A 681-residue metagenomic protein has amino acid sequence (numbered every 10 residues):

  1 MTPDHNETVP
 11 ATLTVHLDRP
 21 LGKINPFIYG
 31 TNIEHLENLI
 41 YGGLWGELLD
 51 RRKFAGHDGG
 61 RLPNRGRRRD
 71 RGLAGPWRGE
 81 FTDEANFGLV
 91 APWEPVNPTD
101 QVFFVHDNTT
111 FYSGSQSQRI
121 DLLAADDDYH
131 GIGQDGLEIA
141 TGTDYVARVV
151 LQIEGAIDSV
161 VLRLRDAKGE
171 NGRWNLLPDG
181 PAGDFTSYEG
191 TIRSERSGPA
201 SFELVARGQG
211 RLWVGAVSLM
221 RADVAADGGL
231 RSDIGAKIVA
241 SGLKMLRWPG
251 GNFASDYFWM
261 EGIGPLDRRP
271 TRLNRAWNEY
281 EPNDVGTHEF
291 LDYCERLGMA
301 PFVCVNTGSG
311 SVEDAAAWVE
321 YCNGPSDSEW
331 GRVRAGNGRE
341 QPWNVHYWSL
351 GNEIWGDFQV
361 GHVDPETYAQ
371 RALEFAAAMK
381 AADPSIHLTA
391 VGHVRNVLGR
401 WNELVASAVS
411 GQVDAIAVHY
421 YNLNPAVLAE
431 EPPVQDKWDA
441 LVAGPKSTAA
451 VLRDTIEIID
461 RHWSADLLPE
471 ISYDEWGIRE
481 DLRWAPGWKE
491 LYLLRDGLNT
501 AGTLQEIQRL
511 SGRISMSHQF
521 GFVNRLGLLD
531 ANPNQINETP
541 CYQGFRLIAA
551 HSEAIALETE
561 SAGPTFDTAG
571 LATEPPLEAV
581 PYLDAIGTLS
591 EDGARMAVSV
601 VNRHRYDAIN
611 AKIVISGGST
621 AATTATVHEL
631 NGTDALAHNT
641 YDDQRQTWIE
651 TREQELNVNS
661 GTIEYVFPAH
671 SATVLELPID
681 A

Functional and structural regions predicted by a protein language model:
T2-N283, A300, G310, A316 (+7 more regions): Extracellular and organelle-lumenal recognition/adhesion modules and their flexible linkers in secreted
F27, H35-L36, L468-D584, G593-A594: Aromatic/acidic polysaccharide-binding cleft in carbohydrate-active enzymes
V150-G155, R193-E195, A550, V601-R603 (+1 more regions): Solvent-exposed strand-to-loop "edge" motifs in beta-rich extracellular domains
S194, A200-L204, G208-R211, D364-T503 (+1 more regions): Noncatalytic carbohydrate-binding groove/subsite architecture in carbohydrate-active enzymes
P199-S201, A222-L243, F290, S311-L350 (+5 more regions): An active-site-proximal structural segment forming one wall of the substrate-binding cleft that immediately precedes
V205-R207, P249-G250, E329-V363, H419-V427 (+1 more regions): Active-site groove signature of glycoside hydrolases
S218-D227, R269-N283, A300-S309, G351-A369 (+3 more regions): The substrate-binding groove and active-site-proximal loops of carbohydrate-active enzymes, especially glycoside
D567-V580, V601-A681: C-terminal beta-sandwich/jelly-roll accessory domains of carbohydrate-active enzymes
